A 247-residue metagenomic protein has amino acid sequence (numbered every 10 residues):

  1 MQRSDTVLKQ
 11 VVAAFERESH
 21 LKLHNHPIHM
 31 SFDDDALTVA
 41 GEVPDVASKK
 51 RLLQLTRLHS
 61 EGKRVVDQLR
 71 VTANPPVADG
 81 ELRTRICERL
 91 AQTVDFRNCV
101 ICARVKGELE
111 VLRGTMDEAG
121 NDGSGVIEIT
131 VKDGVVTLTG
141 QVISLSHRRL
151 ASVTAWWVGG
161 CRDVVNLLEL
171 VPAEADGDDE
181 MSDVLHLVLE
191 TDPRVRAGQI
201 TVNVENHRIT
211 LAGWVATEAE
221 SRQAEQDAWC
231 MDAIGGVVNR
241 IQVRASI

Functional and structural regions predicted by a protein language model:
M1-I247: N-terminal targeting leaders
